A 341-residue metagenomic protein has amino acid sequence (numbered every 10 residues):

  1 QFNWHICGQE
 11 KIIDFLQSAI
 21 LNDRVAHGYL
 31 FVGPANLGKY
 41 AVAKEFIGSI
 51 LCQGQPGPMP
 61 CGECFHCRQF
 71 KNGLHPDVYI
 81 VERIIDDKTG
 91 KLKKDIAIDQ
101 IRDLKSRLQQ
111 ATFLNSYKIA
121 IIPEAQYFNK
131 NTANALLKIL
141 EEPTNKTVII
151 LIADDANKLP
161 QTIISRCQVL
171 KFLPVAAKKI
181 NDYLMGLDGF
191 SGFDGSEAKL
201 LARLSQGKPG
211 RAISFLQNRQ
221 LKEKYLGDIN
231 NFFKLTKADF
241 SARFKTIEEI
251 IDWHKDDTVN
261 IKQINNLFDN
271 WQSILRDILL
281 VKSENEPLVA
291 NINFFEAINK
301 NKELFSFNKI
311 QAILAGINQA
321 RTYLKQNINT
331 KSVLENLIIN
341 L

Functional and structural regions predicted by a protein language model:
Q1-N131, K300: Clamp-loader machinery-focused feature within the broader ASCE/P-loop NTPase space
Q1-S49, G57, Q69, K146-T147 (+2 more regions): Charged, glycine-rich active-site and insertion segments that engage polyanionic ligands
Q110-F113, E142, G189: Secondary-structure boundary motif
A120-P123, T147-A153: Structural recognition of the conserved hydrophobic beta-strand(s) that form the central parallel beta-sheet of P-loop
F128-N129, P143, K158-L159: Catalytic P-loop NTPase motifs of RecA-like helicase/translocase cores
K130-N134, I261: Conserved strand-to-helix beginnings and helix N-cap segments that scaffold or border functional pockets
N134-L151: Conserved catalytic/switch belt of AAA+ P-loop NTPases
